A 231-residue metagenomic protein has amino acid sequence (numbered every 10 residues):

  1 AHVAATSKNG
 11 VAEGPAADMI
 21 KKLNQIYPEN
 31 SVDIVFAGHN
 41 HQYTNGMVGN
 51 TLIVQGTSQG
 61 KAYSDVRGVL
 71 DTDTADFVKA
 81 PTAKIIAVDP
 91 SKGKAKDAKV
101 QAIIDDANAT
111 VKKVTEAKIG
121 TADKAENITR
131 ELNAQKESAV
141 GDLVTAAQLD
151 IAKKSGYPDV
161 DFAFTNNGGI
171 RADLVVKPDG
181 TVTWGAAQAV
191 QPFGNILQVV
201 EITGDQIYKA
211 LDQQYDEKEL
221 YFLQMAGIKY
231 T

Functional and structural regions predicted by a protein language model:
A1-G10: Short acidic, glycine-rich surface-loop motifs adjacent to enzyme active sites
A1-H2, A37-G38, V54-G56, A146 (+1 more regions): Generic beta-strand/beta-sheet core signal
N9-K118, E219-L223: Active-site-adjacent helix-turn-beta-strand microarchitecture at beta-sheet edges that either contains or buttresses
G10-G14, Q59, A134-D142, E201 (+1 more regions): Soluble non-cytosolic domains of exported or imported proteins
M47-N50, A62, D76-V78, L143-T231: Feature captures C-terminal
L70-D179: A short C-terminal boundary segment appended to hydrolase-like catalytic domains
